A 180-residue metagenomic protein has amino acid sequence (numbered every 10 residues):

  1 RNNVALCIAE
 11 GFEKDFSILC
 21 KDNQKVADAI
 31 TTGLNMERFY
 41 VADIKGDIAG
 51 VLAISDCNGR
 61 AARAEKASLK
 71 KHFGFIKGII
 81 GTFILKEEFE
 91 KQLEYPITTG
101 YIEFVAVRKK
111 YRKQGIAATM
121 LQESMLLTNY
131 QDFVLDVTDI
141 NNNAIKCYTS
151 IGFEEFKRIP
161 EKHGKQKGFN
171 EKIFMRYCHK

Functional and structural regions predicted by a protein language model:
A5-K21, N58-R60: Helix-loop element at the rim of GNAT/NAT acetyltransferase active sites that forms part of the acceptor-substrate
L19-F39, I44-K45, A53, G59: Active-site rim helix/loop that mediates acceptor-substrate recognition in acyltransferases
G46-V51, G100: Glycine-rich phosphate/pyrophosphate-binding loop shared by adenosine-nucleotide-utilizing enzymes
N58-T99: Conserved acyl-donor/pantetheine-binding loop and adjacent beta-alpha core of acyl/acetyltransferases and related
K71, I76-I79, E103-R112, T138: A short, internal acetyl-CoA/4′-phosphopantetheine-binding micro-motif in the GNAT/acyltransferase core
E88-I97, T119-D132: Conserved acyl-CoA
K109, K113-L126, K146-S150: Conserved acetyl-CoA-binding loop-helix of GNAT-fold acetyltransferases
Q131-I145, I151, E161-K180: C-terminal "cap" of GNAT-fold acetyltransferases
